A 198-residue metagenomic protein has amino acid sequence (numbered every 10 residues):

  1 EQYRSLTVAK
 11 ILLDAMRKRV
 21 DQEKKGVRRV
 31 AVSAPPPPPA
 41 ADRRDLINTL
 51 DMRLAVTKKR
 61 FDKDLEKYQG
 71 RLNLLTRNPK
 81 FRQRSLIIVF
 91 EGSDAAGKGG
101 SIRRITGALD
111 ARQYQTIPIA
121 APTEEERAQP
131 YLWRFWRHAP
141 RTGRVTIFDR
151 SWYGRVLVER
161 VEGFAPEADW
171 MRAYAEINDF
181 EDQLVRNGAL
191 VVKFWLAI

Functional and structural regions predicted by a protein language model:
E1-I198: Glycine-rich phosphate-binding loop of ATP-dependent small-molecule kinases
